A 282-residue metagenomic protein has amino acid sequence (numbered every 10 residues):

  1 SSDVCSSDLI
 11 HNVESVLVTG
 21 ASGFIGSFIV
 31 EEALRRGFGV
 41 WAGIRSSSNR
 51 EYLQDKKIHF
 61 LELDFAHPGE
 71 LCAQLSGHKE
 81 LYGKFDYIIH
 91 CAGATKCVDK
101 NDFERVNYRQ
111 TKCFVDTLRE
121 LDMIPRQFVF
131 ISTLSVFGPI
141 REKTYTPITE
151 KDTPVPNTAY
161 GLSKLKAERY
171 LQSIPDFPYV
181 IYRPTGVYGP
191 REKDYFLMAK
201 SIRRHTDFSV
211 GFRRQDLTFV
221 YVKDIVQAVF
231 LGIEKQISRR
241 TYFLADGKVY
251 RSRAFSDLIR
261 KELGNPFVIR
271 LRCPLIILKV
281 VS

Functional and structural regions predicted by a protein language model:
S1-S6, F255: Short, small-residue-biased leader/transition segments that mark boundaries at the very start of proteins
V16-R36: N-terminal Rossmann NAD(P)H-binding glycine-rich loop of SDR-like oxidoreductase domains
E62-R109, C113, P139: NAD(P)H-binding glycine-rich loop region in Rossmannoid oxidoreductase-like domains and their noncatalytic homologs
H90, K112-A159: Conserved Rossmann-fold NAD(P)-dependent oxidoreductase catalytic core, especially the SDR/UDP-sugar
F137, V180-L197: Flexible, glycine-rich beta-alpha linker
R141-G186, D207-G211: Catalytic helix-loop patch of NAD(P)-dependent Rossmann-fold dehydrogenases
L162, K166, E192-L197, G211-I233 (+1 more regions): Substrate-positioning beta->alpha
G232-S282: Mid/C-terminal beta-alpha module of Rossmann-like enzyme folds, strongest in SDR-family dehydrogenases/epimerases
